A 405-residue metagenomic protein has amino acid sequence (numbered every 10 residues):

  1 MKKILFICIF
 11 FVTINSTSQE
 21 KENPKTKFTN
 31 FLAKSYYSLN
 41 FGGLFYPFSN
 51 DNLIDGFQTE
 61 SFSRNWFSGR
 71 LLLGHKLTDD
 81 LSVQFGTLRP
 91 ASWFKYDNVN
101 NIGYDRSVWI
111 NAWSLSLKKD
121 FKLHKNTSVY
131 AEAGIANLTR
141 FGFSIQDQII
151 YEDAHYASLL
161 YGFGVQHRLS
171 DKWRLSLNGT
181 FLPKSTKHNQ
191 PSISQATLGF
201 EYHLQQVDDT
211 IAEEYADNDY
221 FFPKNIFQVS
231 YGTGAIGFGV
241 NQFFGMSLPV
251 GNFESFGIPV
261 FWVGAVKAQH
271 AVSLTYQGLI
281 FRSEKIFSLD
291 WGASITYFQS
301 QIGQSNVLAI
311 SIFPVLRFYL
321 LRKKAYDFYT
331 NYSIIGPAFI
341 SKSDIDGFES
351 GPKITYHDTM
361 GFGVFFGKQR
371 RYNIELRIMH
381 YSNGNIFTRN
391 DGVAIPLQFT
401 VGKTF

Functional and structural regions predicted by a protein language model:
Q19-H75, K187, P191-Q277, G402-T404: Short glycine/proline- and aromatic-enriched beta-strand/turn motifs that initiate or cap beta-hairpins
T29-Y37, D79-L81, K125-A131, H155 (+9 more regions): Outer-envelope beta-barrel architecture signal
A33, S63-G69, S107-W113, D153-L159 (+6 more regions): Residues that define the transmembrane beta-barrel architecture of outer-membrane proteins
L39-F45, F85-R89, A131-N137, L177-F181 (+4 more regions): Transmembrane beta-barrel strands of outer-membrane/channel proteins
G43, H75, K119-F121, V165-H167 (+6 more regions): Residue-level signature of outer-membrane beta-barrel architecture
F48-S61, P90-I110, N137-H155, K187-N189 (+3 more regions): Flexible, solvent-exposed loop segments that connect beta-strands
L71, L115-L117, Y161-F163, A196-L198 (+5 more regions): Membrane-embedded beta-strands of outer-membrane beta-barrel proteins, especially the hydrophobic/small aromatic
H75-I145, K267-I340: Gram-negative (and chloroplast) outer-membrane scaffold detector with strong preference for beta-barrel transmembrane
